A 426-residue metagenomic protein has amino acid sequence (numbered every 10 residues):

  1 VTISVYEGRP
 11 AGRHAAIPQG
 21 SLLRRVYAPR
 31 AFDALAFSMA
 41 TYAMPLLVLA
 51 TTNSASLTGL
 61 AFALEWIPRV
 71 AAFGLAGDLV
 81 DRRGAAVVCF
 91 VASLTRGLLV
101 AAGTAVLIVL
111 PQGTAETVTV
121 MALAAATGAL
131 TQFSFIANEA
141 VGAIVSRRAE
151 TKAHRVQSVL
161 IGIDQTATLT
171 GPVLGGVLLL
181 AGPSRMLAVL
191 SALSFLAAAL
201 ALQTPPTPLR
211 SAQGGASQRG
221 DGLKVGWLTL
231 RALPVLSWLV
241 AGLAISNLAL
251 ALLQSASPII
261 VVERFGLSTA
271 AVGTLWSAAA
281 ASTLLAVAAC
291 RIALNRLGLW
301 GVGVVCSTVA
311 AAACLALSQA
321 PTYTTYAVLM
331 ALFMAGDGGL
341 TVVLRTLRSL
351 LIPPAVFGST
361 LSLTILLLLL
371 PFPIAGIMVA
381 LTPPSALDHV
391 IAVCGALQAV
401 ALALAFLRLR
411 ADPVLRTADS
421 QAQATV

Functional and structural regions predicted by a protein language model:
I3-R24, T207-A241, V426: Juxtamembrane intracellular "pre-TM" segments in multi-pass secondary transporters
Y6, A71-L75, V80-R82, A86 (+4 more regions): C-terminal transmembrane bundle of multi-pass solute transporters/carriers
R25-T41, E65-G77, G84-G97, T119-V177 (+6 more regions): Substrate-agnostic recognition of the 12-TM MFS/MFS-like secondary transporter fold
Y42-A43, G182-V189, G222-V287, D388: A single, central transmembrane helix in multi-pass transporters
A43, L47, T52-G59, S158 (+2 more regions): Small-residue hotspots at the loop-to-helix junctions and early N-terminal turns of transmembrane alpha-helices
L49, A102-G103, T127, A201-L202 (+3 more regions): MFS-fold secondary transporters
A105-L123, S318-M330: Helix-loop junctions at membrane interfaces in 12-TM secondary transporters
A115-G128, K152-A212, S277-S282, M378 (+1 more regions): Hydrophobic alpha-helical transmembrane segments
